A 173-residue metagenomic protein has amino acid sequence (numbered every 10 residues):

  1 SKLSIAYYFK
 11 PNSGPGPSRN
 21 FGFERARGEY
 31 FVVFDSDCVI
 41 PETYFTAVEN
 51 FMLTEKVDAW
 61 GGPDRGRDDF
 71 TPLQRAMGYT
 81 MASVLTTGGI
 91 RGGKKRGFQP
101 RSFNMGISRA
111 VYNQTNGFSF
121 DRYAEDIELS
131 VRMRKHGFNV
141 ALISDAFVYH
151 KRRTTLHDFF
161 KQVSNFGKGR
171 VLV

Functional and structural regions predicted by a protein language model:
S1-S13: Acidic donor-binding segment of Leloir-type glycosyltransferases
K10-A26, S102-F103: Glycine-rich, basic loop-to-helix element that forms the pyrophosphate-binding segment of sugar-nucleotide handling
F31: Short aromatic/hydrophobic "clamp" motif used to bind/position activated sugar donors
D35-V39: The conserved acidic donor/metal-binding loop of glycosyltransferases
T43-R75, A146-F147, K151: Conserved donor NDP-sugar-binding/catalytic core segment of glycosyltransferases
G66, T87-A110, D121-R122, E128 (+3 more regions): A recurrent flexible, glycine/aromatic-enriched loop bordering the glycosyltransferase active site that acts as
S119-V173: Catalytic donor/gating beta->alpha subdomain of glycosyltransferases that bind UDP-sugars
